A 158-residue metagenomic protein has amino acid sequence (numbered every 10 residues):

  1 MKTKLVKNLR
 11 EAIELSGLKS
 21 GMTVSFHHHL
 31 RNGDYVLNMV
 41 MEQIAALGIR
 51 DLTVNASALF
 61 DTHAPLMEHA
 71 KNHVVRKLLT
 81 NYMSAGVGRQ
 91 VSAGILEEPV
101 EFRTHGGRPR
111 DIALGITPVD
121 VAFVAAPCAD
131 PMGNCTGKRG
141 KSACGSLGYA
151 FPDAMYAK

Functional and structural regions predicted by a protein language model:
M1-K158: Conserved alpha/beta enzyme-core scaffold
